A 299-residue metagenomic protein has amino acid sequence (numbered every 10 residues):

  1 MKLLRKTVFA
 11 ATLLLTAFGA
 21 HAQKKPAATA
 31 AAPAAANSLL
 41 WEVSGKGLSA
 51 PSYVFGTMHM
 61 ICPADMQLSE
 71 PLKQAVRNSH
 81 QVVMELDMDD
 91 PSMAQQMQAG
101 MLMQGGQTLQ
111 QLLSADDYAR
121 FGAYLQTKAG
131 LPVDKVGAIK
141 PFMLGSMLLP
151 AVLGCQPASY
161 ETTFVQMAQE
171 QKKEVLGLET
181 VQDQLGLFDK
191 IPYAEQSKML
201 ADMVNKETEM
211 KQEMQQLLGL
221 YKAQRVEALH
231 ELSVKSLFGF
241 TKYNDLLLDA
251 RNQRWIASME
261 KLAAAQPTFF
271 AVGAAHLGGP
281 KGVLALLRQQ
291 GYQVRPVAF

Functional and structural regions predicted by a protein language model:
M1-F9: Bacterial N-terminal signal peptides that target proteins for export
Q23-S49: N- or domain-start disorder-to-order transition segments that initiate the globular core
A34, G47, V76, L262-A264: Extracellular/periplasmic catalytic domains that process cell-envelope and extracellular macromolecules
A35, A64, A250-R254: Short secondary-structure boundary/capping elements
L39-L247: Structured, acidic catalytic/metal-binding patches in enzyme active sites
T241-F299: A cross-kingdom marker for long, charged
